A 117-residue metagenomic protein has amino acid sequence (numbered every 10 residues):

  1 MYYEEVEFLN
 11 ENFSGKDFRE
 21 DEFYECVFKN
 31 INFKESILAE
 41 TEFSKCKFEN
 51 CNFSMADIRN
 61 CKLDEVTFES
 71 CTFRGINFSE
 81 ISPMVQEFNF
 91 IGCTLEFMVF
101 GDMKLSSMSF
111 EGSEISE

Functional and structural regions predicted by a protein language model:
M1-E117: Tandem repeat scaffolds
